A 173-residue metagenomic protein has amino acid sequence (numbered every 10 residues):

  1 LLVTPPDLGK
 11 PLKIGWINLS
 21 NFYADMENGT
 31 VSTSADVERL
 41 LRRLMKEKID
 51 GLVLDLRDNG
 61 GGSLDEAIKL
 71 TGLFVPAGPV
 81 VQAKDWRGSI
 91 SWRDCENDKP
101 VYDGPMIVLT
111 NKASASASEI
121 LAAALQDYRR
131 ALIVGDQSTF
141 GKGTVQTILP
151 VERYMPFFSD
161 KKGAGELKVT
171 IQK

Functional and structural regions predicted by a protein language model:
L1-F157: Cleft-lining beta-strand/loop regions that shape enzyme active-site pockets
Q146-P150, K162-K173: Conserved P-loop NTPase
